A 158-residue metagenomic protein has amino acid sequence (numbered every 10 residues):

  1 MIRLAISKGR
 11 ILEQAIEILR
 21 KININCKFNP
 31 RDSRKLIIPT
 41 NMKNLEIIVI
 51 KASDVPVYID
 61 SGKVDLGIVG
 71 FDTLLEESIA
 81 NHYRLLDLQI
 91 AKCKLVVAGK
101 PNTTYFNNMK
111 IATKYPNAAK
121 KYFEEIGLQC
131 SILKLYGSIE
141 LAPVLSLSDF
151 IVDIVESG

Functional and structural regions predicted by a protein language model:
M1-G158: Domain-level signature for soluble enzymes in the chorismate/prephenate branch of the shikimate pathway
